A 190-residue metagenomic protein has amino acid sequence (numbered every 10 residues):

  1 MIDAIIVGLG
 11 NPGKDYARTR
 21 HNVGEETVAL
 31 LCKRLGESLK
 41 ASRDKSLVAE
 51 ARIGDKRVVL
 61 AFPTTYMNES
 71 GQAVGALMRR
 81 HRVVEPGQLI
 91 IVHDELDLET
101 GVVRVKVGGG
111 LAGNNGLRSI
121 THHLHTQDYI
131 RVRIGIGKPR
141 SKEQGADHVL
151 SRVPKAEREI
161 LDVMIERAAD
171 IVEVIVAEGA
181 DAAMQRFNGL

Functional and structural regions predicted by a protein language model:
M1-G108, L117-V132, P139-Q144, S151 (+2 more regions): Nucleotide and nucleotide-moiety/phosphate-recognizing core
L111: Conserved TIR/SEFIR loop-to-helix hotspot centered on a Trp-containing motif with a nearby acidic residue
N114: Active-site YXXXK catalytic motif of short-chain dehydrogenase/reductase
